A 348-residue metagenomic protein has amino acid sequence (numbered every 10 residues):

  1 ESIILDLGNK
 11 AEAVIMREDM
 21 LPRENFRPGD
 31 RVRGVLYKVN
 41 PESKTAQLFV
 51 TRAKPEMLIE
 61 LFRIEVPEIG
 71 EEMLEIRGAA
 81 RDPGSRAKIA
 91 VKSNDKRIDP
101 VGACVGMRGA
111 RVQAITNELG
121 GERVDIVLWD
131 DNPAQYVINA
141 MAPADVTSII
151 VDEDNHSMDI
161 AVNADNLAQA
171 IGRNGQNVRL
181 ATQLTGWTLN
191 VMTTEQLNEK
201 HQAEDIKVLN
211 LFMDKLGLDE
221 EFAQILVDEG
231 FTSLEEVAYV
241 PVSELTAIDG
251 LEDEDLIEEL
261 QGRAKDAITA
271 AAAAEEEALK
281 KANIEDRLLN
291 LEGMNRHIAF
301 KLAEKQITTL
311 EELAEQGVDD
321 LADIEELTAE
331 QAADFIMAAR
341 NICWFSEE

Functional and structural regions predicted by a protein language model:
E1-E348: RNA-contacting regions in translation and RNA-metabolism proteins, encompassing KH/S1 modules where present
